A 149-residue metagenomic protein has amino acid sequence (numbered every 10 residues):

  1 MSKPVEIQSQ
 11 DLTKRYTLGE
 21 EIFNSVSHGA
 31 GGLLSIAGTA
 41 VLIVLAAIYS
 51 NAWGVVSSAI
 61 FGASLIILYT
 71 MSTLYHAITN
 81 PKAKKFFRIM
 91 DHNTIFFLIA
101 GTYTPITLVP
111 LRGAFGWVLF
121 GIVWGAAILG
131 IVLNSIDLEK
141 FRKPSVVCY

Functional and structural regions predicted by a protein language model:
M1-Y149: Multi-pass alpha-helical transmembrane bundles in non-GPCR membrane proteins that perform intramembrane catalysis
